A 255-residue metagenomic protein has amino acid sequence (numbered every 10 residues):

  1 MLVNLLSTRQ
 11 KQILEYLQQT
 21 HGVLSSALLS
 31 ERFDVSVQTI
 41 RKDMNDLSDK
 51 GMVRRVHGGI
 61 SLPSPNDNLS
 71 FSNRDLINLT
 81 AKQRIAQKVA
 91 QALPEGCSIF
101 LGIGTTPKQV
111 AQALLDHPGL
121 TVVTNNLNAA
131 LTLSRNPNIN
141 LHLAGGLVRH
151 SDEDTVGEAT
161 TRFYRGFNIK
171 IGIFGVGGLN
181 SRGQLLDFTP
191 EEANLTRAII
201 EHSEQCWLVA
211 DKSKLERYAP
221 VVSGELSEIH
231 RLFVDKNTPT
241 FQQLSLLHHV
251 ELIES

Functional and structural regions predicted by a protein language model:
L2-A27, E31-R32, V37-F100, A111-D116 (+1 more regions): HTH-adjacent hinge/linker in prokaryotic transcriptional regulators
L2-R9, E15, Q19, V23-S26 (+2 more regions): Conserved phosphate- and dinucleotide-binding cores of soluble alpha/beta proteins, encompassing both enzyme active
S72-L76, G119, L185-T189: Short glycine-enriched, charge-decorated loop/helix-capping segments at active-site entrances that position
G96, H117-G119, S203, I229: A general structural motif
I103-T105: Glycine-rich N-terminal segment of FAD-binding domains in flavoprotein oxidoreductases, spanning the beta-loop-helix
A113-D116, V122, N126: Catalytic core of membrane glycerolipid acyltransferases/transacylases, capturing the structured, soluble-facing
